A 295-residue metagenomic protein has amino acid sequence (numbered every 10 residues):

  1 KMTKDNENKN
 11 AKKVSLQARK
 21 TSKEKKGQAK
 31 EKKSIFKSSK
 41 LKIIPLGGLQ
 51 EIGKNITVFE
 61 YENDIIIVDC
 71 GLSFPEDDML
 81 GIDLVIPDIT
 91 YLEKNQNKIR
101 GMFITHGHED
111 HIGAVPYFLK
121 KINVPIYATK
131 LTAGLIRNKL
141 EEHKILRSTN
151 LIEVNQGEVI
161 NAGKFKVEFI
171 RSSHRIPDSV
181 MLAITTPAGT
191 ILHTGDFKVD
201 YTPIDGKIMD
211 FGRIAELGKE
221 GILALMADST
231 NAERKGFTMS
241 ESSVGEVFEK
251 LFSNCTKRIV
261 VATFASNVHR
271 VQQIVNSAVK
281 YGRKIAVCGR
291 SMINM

Functional and structural regions predicted by a protein language model:
K1-K32: Intrinsically disordered, low-complexity RNA-associated tracts
K23-F103, H108-M295: His/Asp/Glu-rich metal-coordinating catalytic cores of metallo-dependent phosphodiesterases/hydrolases acting on
